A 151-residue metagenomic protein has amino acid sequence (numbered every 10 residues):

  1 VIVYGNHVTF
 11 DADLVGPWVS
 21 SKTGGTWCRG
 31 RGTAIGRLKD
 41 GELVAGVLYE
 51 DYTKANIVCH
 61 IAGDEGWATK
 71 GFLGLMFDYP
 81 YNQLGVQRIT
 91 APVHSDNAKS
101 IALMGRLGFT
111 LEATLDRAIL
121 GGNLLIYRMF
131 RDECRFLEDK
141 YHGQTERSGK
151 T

Functional and structural regions predicted by a protein language model:
V1-G25: Short amphipathic alpha-helix that is part of the acyltransferase structural core
G24-K39, I57: A short helix-loop-beta-strand connector motif used in the catalytic cores of GNAT acetyltransferases and, in some
G41-E50: Conserved beta-strand in the GNAT
Y52-E65, P92: Conserved acetyl-CoA binding element of GNAT-fold acetyltransferases
N82-V93: Conserved GNAT acetyl-CoA-binding A-motif
P92, T110-L125: Conserved catalytic-core motifs of GNAT/GCN5-like acyltransferases
D96-A113: Conserved active-site alpha-helix within GNAT-family acetyltransferase domains
A118-T151: C-terminal "cap" of GNAT-fold acetyltransferases
